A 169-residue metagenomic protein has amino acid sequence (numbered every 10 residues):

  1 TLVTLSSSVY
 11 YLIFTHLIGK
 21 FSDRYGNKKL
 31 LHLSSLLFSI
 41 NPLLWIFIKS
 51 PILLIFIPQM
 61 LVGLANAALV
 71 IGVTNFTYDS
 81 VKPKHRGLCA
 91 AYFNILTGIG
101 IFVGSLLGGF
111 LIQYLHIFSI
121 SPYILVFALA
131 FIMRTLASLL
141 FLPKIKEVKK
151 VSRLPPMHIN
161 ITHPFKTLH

Functional and structural regions predicted by a protein language model:
T1-V9, P122-L125: Loop-to-transmembrane helix entry
F14-G26, I112: Helix-to-loop junctions at the C-terminal end of transmembrane segments in multipass secondary transporters
K29-L44: Structural signature of the two symmetry-related core transmembrane helices
I46-P58: Helix-loop junctions at membrane interfaces in 12-TM secondary transporters
A68-K82: Intracellular juxtamembrane helix-capping segments at the cytosolic ends of symmetry-related transmembrane helices
V81-N94: Loop-to-transmembrane helix entry/capping segments in MFS-fold secondary transporters and related SLC/MFSD carriers
I112-I132: A membrane-interface helix-boundary motif in multi-pass transporters
K144-H169: Intrinsic disorder in cytosolic terminal tails and internal cytosolic loops of multi-pass membrane transporters
